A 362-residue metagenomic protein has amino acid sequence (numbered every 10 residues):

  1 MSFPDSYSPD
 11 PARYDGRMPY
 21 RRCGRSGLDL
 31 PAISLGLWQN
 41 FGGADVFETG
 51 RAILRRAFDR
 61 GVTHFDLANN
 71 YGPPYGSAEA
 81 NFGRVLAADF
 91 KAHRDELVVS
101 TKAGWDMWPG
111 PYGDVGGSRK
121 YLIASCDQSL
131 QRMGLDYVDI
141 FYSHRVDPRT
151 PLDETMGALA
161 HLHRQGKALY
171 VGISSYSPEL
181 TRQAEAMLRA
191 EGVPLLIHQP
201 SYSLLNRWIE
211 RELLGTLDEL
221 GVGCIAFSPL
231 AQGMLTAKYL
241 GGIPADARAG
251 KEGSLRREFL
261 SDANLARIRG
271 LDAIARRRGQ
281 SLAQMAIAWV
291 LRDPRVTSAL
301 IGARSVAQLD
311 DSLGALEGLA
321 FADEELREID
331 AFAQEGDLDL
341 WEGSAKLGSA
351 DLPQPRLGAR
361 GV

Functional and structural regions predicted by a protein language model:
M1-L97: N-terminal binding-site loop/beta-alpha segment at the start of enzyme catalytic domains that lines or forms
S2-M18, I243, A247-A273, R277 (+2 more regions): Terminal-tail/helix-coil boundary detector
Y20, L54, E79, G83-L86 (+8 more regions): Generic structural signal for well-ordered alpha-helices, preferentially at hydrophobic/aromatic core positions
C23, L35, G50, A57 (+14 more regions): Conserved, mostly hydrophobic/aromatic
G24-G42, S100-D114, Y137, Y142: N-terminal small/glycine-rich loop or linker at the start of catalytic domains across soluble metabolic enzymes
L28-I33, G61-T63, K91-L97, L135-D139 (+5 more regions): Short, well-ordered coil/turn segments that N-cap beta-strands
D59, D106-W208, E212, G223: Glycine/proline-rich, positively charged, aromatic-decorated active-site loop/lid region on the catalytic face
W208-A247, S281: Aromatic-lined glycan-binding groove of carbohydrate-active enzymes
